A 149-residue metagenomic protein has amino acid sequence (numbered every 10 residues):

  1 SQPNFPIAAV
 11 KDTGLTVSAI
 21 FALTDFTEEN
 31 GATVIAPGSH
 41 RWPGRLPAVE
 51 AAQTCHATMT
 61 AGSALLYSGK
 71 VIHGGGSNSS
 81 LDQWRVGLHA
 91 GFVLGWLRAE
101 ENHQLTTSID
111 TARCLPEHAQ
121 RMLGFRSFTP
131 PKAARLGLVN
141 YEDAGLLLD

Functional and structural regions predicted by a protein language model:
S1-A8, A48-E50: Short acidic (Asp/Glu) patches
N4, A9-E28, R41, T58-A61 (+2 more regions): Short, conserved beta-strand element in jelly-roll/cupin
E28-E29, Q83: A cross-taxa feature marking solvent-exposed loop/turn segments within ectodomains of secreted and single-pass membrane
H40-L66, K70-V71, G76-D149: Conserved double-stranded beta-helix
